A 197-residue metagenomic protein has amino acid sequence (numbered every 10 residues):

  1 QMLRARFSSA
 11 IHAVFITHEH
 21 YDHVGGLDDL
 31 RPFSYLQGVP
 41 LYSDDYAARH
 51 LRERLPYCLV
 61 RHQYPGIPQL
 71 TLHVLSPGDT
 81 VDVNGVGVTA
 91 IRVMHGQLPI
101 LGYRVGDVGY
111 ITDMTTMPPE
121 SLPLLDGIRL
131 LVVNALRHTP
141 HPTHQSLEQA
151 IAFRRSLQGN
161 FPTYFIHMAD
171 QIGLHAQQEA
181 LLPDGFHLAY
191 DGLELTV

Functional and structural regions predicted by a protein language model:
Q1-I111, A176-V197: Binuclear metal-dependent hydrolase catalytic cores
T116-V197: Cap/insert and terminal regions of metallo-dependent hydrolase folds
